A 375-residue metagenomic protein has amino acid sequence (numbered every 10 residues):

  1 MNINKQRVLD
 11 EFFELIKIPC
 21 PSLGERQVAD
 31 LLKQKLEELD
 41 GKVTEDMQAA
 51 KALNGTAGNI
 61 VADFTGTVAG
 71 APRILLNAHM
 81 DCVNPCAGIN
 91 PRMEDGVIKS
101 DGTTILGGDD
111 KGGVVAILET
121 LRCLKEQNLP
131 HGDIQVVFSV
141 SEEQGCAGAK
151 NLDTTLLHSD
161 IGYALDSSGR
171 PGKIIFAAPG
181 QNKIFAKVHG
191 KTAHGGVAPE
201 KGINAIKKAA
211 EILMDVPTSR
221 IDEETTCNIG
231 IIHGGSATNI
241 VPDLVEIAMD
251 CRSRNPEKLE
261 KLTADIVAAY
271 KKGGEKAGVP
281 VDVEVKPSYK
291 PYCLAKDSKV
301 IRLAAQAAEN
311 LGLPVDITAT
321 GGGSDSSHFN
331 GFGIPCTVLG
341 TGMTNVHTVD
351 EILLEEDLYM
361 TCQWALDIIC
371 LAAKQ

Functional and structural regions predicted by a protein language model:
M1-R26, P287, T344-T348: N-terminal capping segment at the start of a domain
V8-L9, G58, I232, D243 (+1 more regions): Zn-dependent metallopeptidase/amidohydrolase metal-coordination segment
F13, K17, N228-S236, D250-C251 (+3 more regions): A short beta-alpha structural unit
P21-G70: A non-catalytic alpha/beta surface segment that caps or lines the substrate-entry region of metallo-dependent hydrolase
A29, T56-A57, D63-T65, A69-F138 (+3 more regions): Active-site metal-coordination/substrate-binding segment of hydrolases, especially metallo-dependent peptidases
T104-P179, C227, I231, T238-N239 (+2 more regions): Acidic/histidine-rich catalytic neighborhood of metal-dependent amide-processing enzymes
A198-I232, I240, E257-V281: Acidic-enriched catalytic cores of C-N bond-cleaving enzymes acting on peptides and small amides
K207-D222, N228, Y289-T337: Active-site-adjacent substrate-binding region of metalloamidase/peptidase-like peptide-processing proteins
